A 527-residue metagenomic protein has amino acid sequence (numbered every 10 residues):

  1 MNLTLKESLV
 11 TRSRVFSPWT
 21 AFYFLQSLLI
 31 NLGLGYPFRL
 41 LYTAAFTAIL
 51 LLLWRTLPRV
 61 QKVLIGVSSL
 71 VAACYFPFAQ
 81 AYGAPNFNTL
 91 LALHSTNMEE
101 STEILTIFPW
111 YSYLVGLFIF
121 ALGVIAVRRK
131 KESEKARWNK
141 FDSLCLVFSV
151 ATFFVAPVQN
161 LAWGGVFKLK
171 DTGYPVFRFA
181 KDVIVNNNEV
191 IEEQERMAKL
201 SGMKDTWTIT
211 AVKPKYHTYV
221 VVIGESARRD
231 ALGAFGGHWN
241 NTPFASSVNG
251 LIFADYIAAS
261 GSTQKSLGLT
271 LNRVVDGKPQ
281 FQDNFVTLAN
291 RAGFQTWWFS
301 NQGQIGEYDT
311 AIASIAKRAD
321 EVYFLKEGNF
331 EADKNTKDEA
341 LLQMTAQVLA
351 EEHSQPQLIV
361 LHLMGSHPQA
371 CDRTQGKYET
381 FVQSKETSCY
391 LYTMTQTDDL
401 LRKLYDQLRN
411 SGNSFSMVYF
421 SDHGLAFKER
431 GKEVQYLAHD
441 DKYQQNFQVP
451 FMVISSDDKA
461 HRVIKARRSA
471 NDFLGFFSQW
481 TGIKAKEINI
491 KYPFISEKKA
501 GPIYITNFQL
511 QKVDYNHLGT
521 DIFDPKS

Functional and structural regions predicted by a protein language model:
M1-G173: Transmembrane and membrane-interface helices of multi-pass, inner-membrane envelope-modifying transferases
N2-T20, R55-R59, R129, L146-S149 (+6 more regions): Membrane-interface soluble catalytic domains
T47, F177, K204-T208, Q343-A350 (+2 more regions): A long, amphipathic alpha-helix that forms part of the scaffold/cap immediately adjacent to metal-dependent active
P157-V222, S226-Y378, N446-Q448, A470 (+1 more regions): Active-site-proximal alpha/beta segments of enzymes that process anionic O-linked groups
L232, Y405, E429: Active-site-flanking alpha-helical
W239-N240, N413-S414, F420-S456: Histidine-centered active-site microenvironments of extracellular/periplasmic hydrolases and transferases
D276, F330-A332, S384-M394, D440-K442: A short acidic, glycine-rich active-site loop that binds or catalyzes chemistry on phosphate/adenosine moieties
D309, C371-R373, F415, K428-G431: Short, well-ordered secondary-structure micro-motifs
